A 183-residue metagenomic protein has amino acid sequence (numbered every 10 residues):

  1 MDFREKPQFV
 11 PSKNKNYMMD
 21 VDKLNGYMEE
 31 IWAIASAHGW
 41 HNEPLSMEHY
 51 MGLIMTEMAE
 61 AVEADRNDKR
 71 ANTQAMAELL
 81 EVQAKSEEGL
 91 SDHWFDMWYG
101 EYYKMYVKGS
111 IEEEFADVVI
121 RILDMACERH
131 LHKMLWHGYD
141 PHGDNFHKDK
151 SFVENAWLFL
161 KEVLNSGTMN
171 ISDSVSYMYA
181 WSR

Functional and structural regions predicted by a protein language model:
M1-R183: Flexible "arm" and connector segments at domain edges
